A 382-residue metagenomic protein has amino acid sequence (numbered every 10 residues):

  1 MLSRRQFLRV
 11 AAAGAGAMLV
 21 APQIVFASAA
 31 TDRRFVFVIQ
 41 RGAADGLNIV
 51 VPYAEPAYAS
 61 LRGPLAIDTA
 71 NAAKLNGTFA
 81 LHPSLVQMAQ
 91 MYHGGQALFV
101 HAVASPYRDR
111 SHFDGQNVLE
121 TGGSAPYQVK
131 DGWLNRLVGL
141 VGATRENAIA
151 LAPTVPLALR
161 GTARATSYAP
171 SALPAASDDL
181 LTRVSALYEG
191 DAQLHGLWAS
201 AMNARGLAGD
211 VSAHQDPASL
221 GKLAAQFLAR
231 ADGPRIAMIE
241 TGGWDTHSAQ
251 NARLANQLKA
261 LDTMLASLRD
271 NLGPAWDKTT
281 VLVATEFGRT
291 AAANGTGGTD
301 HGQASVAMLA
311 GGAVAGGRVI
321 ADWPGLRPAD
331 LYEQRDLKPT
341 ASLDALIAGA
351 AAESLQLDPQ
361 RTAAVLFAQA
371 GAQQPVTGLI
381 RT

Functional and structural regions predicted by a protein language model:
M1-P274, A292, V306-T382: Feature for exported/extracytoplasmic and membrane-associated proteins, marking the mature portion
S111, G295-H301: Short glycine-biased active-site loop of nucleotidyltransferases that positions the nucleotide triphosphate and helps
D277, Q303: Residue-level signal for beta-strand positions within conserved beta-sheet cores that form or flank
T280-G288: Acidic/histidine-rich, metal-coordinating catalytic segments
